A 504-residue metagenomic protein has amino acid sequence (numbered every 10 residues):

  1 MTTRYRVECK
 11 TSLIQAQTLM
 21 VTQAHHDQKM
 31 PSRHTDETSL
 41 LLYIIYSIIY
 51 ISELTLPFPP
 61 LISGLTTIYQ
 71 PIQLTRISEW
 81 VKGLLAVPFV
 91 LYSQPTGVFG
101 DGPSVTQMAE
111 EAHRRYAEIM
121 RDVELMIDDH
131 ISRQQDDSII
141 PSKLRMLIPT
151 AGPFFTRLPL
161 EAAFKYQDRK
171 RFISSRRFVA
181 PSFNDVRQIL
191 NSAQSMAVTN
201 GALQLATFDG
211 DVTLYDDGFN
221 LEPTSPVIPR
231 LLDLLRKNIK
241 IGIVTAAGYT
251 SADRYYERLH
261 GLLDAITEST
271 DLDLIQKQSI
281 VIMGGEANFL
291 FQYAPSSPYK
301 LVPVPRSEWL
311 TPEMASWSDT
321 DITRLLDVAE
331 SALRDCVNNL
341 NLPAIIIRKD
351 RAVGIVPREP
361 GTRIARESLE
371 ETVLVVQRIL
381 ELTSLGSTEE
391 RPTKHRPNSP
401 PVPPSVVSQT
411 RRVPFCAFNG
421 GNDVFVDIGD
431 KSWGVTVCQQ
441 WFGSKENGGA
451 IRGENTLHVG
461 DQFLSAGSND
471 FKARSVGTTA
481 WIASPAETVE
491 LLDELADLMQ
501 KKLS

Functional and structural regions predicted by a protein language model:
T2-F208, S225-R230, G261, I266 (+2 more regions): Non-catalytic pre-domain segments flanking phosphatase-related domains
Y92, I127-H130, T156-V179, G201 (+2 more regions): Mg2+-dependent phosphoryl-transfer enzymes with acidic/Ser/Thr/Gly-rich catalytic loops
H113-D185, A265, L272-Q276, I280-P303 (+4 more regions): A metal-dependent, Asp-based hydrolase signature
F178, S182-S195, A202, D217-I243 (+4 more regions): Short, acidic loop-to-helix structural element flanking the phosphoryl-transfer center in phosphate-processing enzymes
T199-L221, I282, D470: Asp-based phosphoryl-transfer active-site loop
A206-F208, I280-G285, T456-D461: Extended hydrophobic secondary-structure segments that form protein cores and membrane-embedded regions
P226-I345: Active-site phosphate-binding/coordination module
A332-L457: Conserved acidic, metal-coordinating active-site core of Asp-based, Mg2+-dependent phosphoryl-transfer enzymes
